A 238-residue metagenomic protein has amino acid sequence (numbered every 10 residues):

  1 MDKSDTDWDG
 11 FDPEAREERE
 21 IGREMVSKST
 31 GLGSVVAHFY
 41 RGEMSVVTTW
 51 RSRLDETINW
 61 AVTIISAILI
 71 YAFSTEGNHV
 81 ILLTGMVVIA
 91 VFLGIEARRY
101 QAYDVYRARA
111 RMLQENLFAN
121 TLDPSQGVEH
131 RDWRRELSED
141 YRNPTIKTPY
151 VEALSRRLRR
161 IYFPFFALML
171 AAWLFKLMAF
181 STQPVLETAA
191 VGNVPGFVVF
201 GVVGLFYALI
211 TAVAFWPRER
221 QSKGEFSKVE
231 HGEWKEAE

Functional and structural regions predicted by a protein language model:
W8, P13-L32, R111-T148, K228-A237: Solvent-exposed, non-transmembrane helices and loops of integral membrane proteins
G22-T75, T211-E219: Cytosolic-side membrane-entry/anchor segment at the start of a transmembrane helix
G42-E56, Y103, R142-Y162: Membrane interfacial helix-start motif at the N-side
I70, S74, L93-Y100, L174-S181 (+1 more regions): Transmembrane helix-loop junctions and nearby membrane-interface residues
I81-I89: Hydrophobic core segments of alpha-helical transmembrane domains in multi-pass membrane proteins
I89-S138, A212-K228: Inner-leaflet juxtamembrane helices
T145-E238: A hydrophobic membrane-anchoring alpha-helix module
